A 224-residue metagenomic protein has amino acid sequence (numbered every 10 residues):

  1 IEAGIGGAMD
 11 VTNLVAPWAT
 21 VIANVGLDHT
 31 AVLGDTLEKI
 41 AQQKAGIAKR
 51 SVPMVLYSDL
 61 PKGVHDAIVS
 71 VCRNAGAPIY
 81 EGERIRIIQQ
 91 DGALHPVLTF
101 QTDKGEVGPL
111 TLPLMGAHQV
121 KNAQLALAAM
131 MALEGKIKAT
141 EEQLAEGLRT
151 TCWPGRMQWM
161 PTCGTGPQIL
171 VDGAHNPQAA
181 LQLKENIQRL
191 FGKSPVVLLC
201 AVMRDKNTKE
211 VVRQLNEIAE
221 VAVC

Functional and structural regions predicted by a protein language model:
I1-A3, M9-V21, V25-G26, K39 (+1 more regions): Nucleotide phosphate-binding/pyrophosphate-handling subdomain across enzymes that bind or process nucleotide phosphates
E2, I22-P109, A123-A145: Acidic, Mg2+-coordinating active-site environments of NTP-dependent enzymes
P53-D59, L198-C200, E220-C224: Short internal beta-strands
